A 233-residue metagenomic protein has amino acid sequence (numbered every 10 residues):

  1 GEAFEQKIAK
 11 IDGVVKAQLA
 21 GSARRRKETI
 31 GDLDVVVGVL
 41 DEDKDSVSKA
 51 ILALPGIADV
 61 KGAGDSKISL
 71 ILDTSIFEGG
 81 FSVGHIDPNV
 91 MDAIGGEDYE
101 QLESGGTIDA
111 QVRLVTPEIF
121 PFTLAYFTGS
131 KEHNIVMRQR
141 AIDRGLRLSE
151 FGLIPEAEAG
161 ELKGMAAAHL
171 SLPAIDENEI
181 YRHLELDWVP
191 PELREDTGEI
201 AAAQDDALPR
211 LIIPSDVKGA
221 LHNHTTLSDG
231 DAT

Functional and structural regions predicted by a protein language model:
G1, I30-D32, D65, T107 (+1 more regions): A general secondary-structure signal for short beta-strands and their flanking turns/coil in non-transmembrane regions
E2-D43: Active-site nucleotide-donor binding segment shared across nucleotidyl transfer reactions
K16-L19, V36, S69-I71, Q111-R113 (+1 more regions): Structured core elements
R25-K27, I119-F120, T226-D229: Flexible loop/turn segments at secondary-structure boundaries
V37-V39, L114-T116, N223-T225: Flexible glycine-/small-residue-rich
D43-S215: Acidic, metal-coordinating catalytic segment for phosphate/diphosphate chemistry, firing primarily on the Nudix
S215-G230: Histidine-centered catalytic micro-motifs
T233: Conserved non-cysteine loop/helix-boundary elements of the Radical SAM core domain that shape
